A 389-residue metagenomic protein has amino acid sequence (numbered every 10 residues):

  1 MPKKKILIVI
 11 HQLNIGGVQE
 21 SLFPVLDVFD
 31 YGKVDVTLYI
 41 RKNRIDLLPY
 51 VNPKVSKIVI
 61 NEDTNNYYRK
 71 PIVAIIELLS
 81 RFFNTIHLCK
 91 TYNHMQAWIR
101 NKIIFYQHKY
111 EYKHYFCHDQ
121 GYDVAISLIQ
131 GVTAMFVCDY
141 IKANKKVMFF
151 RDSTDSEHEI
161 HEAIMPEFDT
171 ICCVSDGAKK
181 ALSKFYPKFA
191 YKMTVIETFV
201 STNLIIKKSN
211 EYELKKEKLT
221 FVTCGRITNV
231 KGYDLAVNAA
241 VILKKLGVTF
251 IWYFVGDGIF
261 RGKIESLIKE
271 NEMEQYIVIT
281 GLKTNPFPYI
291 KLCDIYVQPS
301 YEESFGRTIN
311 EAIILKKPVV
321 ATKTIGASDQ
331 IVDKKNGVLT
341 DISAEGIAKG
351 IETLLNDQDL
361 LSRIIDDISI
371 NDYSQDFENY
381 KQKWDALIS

Functional and structural regions predicted by a protein language model:
Q19-P24, L219-I242, V248, I259-E265: A conserved mid-protein helix/loop that constitutes part of the nucleotide-sugar donor-binding site
T154, A178, V195-I206, R226 (+1 more regions): Short beta-strand->alpha-helix junction loop in the catalytic core of nucleotide-activated group-transfer enzymes
S156-I160, S183, F199-K218, N379: Acidic anion/phosphate-binding donor-loop and adjacent secondary structure in glycosyltransferase catalytic cores
L282, Y301: Aromatic "clamp/platform" in nucleotide-sugar-dependent glycosyltransferases that forms part of the donor/acceptor
E311, K323-K334, V338-L339: Short acidic/histidine- and often glycine-rich active-site loop of Leloir-type glycosyltransferases that engages
P318-A321: Short hydrophobic beta-strand element within catalytic cores of glycosyltransferases and related nucleotide-activated
D333-K334, V338-A344, T353-Q358: Conserved acidic donor-binding segment of nucleotide-sugar-dependent glycosyltransferases
G346, T353, L360-F377, Q382-A386: A short, well-ordered alpha-helix in the C-terminal region of glycosyltransferases
